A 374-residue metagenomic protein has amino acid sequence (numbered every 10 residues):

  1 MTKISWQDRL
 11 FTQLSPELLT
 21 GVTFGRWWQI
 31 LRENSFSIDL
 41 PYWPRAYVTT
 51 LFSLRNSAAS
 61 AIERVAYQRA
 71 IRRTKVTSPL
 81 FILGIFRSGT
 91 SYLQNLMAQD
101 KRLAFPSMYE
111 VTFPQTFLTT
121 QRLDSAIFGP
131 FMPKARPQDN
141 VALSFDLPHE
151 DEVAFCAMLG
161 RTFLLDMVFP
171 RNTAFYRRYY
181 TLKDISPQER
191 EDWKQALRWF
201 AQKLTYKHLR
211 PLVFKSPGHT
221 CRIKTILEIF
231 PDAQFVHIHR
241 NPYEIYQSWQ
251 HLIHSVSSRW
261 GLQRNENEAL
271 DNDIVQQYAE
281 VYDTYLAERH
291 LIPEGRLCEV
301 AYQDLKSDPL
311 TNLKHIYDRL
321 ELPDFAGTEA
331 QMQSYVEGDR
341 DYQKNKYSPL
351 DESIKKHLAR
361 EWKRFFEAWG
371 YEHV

Functional and structural regions predicted by a protein language model:
M1-I62, A70, L182-K183, Q188 (+3 more regions): PAPS-dependent sulfotransferases, especially Golgi type II membrane carbohydrate sulfotransferases
A61-I82, V111-Q115, T120-L123: N-terminal signal-anchor transmembrane helix
I82-Q99: Glycine-rich phosphate-binding P-loop
L83-I85, V213-P217, Y302: Short His-Asn-centered micro-motif
Q99-Y109: Post-Walker A helix-loop "phosphate-sensing" segment adjacent to the P-loop in P-loop NTPases
T112-L212: PAPS-dependent sulfation machinery
K215-S216, I226-H251, I316: Conserved phosphate-donor/acceptor-positioning beta-strand/loop module used by diverse small-molecule
T220-I223, Y243-Y246, K306-P309: Flexible loop/turn segments at secondary-structure boundaries
